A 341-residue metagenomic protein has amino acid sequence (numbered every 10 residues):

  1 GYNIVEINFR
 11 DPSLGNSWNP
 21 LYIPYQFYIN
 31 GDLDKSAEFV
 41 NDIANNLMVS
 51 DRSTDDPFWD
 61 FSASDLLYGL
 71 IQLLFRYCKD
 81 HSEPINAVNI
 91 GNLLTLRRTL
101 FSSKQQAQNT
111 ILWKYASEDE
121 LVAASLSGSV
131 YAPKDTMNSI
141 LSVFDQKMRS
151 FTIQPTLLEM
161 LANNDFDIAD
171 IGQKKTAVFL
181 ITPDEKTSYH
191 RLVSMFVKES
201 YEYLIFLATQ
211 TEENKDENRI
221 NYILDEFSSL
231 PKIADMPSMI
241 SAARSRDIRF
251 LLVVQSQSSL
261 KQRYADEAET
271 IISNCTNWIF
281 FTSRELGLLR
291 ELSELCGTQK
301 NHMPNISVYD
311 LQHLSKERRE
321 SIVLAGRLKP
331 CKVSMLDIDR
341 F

Functional and structural regions predicted by a protein language model:
G1-I248, R263, L311-K332: P-loop NTPase motor domains
I240-A325: Conserved ATP-driven motor cores of ASCE-family P-loop NTPases powering translocation/secretion/packaging/pilus
C331-F341: Long, compositionally biased intrinsically disordered regions
